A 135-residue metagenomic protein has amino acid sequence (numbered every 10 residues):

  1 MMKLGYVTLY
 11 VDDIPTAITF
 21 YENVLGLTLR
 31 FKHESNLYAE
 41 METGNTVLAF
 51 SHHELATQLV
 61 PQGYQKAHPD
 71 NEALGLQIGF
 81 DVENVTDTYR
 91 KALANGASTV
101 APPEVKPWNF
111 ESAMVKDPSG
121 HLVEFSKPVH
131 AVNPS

Functional and structural regions predicted by a protein language model:
M1-T8, T28-E83, D87-K116, K127-S135: Vicinal oxygen chelate
D13, D117: Conserved G/P- and acidic residue-centered "switch" motifs that form tight phosphate/ATP-binding loops in soluble
P15-T16, D87: Alpha-helical macromolecular-interaction surfaces
A17-E22, A92, G120: Conserved active-site tyrosine of GNAT-family acetyltransferases
E124: Short hydrophobic beta-strand segments that form the core of ligand-binding sensory/regulatory domains
